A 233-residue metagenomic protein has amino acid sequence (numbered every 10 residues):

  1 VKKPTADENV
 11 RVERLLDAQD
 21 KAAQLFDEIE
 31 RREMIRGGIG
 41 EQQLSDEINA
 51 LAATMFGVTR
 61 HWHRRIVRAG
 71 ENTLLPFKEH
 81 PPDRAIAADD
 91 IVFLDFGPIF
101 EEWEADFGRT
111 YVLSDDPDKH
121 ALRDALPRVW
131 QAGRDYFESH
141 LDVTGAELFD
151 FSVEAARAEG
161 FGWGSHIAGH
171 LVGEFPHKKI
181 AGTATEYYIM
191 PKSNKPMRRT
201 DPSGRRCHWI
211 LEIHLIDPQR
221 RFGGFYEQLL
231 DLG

Functional and structural regions predicted by a protein language model:
V1-G233: Active-site neighborhoods and metal-handling regions in enzymes and metal-associated proteins
